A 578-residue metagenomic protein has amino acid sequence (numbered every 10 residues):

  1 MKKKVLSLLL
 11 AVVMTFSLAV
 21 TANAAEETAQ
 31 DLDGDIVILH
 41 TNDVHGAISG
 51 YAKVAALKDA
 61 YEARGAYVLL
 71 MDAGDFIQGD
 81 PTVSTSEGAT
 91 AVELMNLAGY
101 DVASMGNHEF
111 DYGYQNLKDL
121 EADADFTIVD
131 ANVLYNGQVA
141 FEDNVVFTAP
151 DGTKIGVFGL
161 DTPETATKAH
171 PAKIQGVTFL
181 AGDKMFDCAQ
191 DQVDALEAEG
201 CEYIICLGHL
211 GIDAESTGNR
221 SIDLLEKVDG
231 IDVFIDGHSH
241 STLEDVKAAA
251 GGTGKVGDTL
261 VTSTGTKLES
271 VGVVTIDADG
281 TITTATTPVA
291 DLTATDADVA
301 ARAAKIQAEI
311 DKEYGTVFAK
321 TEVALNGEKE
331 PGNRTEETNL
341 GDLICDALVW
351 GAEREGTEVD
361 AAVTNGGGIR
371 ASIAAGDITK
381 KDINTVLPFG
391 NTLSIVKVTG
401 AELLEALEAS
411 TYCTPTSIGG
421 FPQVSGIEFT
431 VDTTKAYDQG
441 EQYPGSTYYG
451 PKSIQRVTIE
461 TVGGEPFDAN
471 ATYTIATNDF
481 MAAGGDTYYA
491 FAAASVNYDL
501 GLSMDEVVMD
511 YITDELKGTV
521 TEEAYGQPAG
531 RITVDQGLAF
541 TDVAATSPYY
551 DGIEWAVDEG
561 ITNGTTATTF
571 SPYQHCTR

Functional and structural regions predicted by a protein language model:
K4-N23: Sec-dependent N-terminal signal peptides of Gram-positive bacterial secreted proteins and lipoproteins
V12, Y61, A124, S410-C413 (+2 more regions): Alpha-helix boundary/capping residues
A25-T293, T335, N339-W350, V359-T364 (+2 more regions): Acidic, metal/ion-coordinating pockets
T28-D35, T41, A47, A63 (+5 more regions): Catalytic centers of hydrolytic enzymes
I36, I155, I204, T321 (+3 more regions): Extracellular/luminal Pro/Thr/Ser-rich low-complexity repeat and linker "mucin-like" segments that act as
I205, N391-L393, A567: Short, solvent-exposed beta-strand edge segments and adjacent coil->beta transition regions
G537-R578: N-terminal propeptides
